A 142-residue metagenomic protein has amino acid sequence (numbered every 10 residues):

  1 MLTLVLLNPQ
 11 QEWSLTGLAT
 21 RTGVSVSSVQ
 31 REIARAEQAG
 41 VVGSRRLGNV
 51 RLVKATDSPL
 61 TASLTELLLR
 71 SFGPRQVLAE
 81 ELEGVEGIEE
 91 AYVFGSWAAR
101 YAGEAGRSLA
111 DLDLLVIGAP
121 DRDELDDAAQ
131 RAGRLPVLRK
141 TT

Functional and structural regions predicted by a protein language model:
E12-S14, R46-L67: Short, cationic-aromatic polyanion-contact patches
G17-R21: A short acidic, leucine-rich amphipathic alpha-helix
V29-Q30, V42: Helix-turn-helix DNA-binding helix
I33-A34: Short, hydrophobic-biased segments on the C-terminal half of alpha helices that form "recognition helices"
E37-R45: A short, conserved structural fragment
Q76-L112, I117-P120: Active-site nucleotide-donor binding segment shared across nucleotidyl transfer reactions
A105-S108, V116-T142: Metal-dependent nucleotidyltransferase catalytic core
